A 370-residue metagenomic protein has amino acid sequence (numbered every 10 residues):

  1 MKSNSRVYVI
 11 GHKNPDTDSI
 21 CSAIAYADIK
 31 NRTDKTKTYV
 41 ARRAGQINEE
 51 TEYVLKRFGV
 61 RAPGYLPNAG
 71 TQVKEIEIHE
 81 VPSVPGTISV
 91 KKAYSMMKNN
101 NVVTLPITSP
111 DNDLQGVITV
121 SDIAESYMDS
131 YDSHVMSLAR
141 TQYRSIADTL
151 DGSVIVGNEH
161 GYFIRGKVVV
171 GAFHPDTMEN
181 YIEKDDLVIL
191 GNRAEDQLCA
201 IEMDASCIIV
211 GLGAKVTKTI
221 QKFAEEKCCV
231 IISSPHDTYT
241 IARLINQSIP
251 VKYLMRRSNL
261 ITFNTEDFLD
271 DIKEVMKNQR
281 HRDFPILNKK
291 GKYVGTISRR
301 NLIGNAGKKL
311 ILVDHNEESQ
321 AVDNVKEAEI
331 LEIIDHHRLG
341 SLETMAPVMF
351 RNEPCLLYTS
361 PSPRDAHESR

Functional and structural regions predicted by a protein language model:
Y8, L66-M96, T108, T141-A194 (+8 more regions): Bateman/CBS regulatory modules and CBS-like beta-alpha motifs in cytosolic regions of diverse proteins
V40, P63-Y65, L105-P106, V188-L190 (+6 more regions): Short hydrophobic alpha-helical runs that function as membrane-insertion/retention elements
V40-V60: N-terminal beta-loop-helix "entrance" segment that forms/cooperates in small-molecule cofactor or anionic ligand
V60-A62, P67, G304-V348: Active-site cofactor/cluster-binding pocket
V102, L114-S130, H236, P285 (+1 more regions): Short beta->alpha transition motifs characteristic of CBS
S133, F223, C229-M255: Long, charge-dense
R256-N259, R364, R370: Internal, active-site/partner-interface "lid" segment
Y358-P363: Conserved small/polar residues in nucleotide/adenosyl-binding loops
